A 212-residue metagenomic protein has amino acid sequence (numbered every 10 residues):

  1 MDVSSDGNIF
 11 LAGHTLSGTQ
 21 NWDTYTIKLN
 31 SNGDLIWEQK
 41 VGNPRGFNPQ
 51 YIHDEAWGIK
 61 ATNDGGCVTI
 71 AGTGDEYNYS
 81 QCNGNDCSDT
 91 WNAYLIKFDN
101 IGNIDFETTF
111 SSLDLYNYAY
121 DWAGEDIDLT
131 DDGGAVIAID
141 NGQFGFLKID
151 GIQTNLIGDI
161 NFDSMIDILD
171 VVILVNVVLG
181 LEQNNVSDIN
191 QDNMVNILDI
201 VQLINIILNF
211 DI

Functional and structural regions predicted by a protein language model:
M1-N155: A sequence-level/structural motif corresponding to short, flexible coil/turn segments enriched in small polar residues
G151-I212: Cellulosome-associated attachment modules in secreted, modular CAZymes
